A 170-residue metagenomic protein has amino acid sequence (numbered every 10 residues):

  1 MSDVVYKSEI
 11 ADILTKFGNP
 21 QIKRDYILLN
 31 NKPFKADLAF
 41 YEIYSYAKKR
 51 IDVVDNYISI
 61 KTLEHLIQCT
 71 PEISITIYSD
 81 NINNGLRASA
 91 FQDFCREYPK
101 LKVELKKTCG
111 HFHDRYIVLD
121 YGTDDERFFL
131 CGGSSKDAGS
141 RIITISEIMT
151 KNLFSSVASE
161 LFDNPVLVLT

Functional and structural regions predicted by a protein language model:
M1-P33, S59-T170: PLD/PLD-like phosphodiesterase catalytic module centered on the HKD motif
K32-E42: A short, well-structured juxtamembrane/interface segment
I43-K48: Secondary-structure "cap/kink" motif recognition
I51: Catalytic histidine site
